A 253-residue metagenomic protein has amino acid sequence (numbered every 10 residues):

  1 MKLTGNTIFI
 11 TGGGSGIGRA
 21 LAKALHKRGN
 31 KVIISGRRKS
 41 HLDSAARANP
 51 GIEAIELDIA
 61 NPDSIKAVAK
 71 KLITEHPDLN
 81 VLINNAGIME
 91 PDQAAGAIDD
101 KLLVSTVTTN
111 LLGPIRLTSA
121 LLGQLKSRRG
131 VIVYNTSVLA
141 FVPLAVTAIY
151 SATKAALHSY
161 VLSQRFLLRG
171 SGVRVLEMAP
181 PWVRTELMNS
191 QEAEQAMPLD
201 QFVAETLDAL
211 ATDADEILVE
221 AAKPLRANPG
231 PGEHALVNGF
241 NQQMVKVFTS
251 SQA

Functional and structural regions predicted by a protein language model:
T7, G12-S15: Conserved glycine-rich cofactor-binding loop
R28-S44: Conserved glycine-rich Rossmann-like NAD(P)H-binding loop of the short-chain dehydrogenase/reductase
L57-K70, D100: The beta1-alpha1 cofactor-binding region of Rossmann-like NAD(H)/NADP(H)-dependent oxidoreductases
K66, M89-V104, V146-I149: Conserved mid-core segment of classical short-chain dehydrogenase/reductases
T118, T153: Active-site helix of classical SDR
S137: Residue(s) in the substrate-gating loop at a strand-loop-helix junction that position the organic substrate next
E177, N189-P231: C-terminal helical subdomain
